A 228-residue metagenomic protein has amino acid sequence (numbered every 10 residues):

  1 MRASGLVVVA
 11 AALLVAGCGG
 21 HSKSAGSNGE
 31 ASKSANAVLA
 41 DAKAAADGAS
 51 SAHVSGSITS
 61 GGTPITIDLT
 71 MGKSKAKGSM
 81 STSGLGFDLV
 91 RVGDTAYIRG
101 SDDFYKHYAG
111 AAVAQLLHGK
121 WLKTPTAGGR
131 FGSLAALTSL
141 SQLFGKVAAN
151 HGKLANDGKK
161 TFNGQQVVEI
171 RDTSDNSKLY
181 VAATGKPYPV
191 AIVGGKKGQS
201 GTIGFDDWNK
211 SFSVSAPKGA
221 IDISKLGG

Functional and structural regions predicted by a protein language model:
M1-A16: Sec-dependent bacterial lipoprotein signal peptides
A3, C18-G228: Subset-of-secretome marker
